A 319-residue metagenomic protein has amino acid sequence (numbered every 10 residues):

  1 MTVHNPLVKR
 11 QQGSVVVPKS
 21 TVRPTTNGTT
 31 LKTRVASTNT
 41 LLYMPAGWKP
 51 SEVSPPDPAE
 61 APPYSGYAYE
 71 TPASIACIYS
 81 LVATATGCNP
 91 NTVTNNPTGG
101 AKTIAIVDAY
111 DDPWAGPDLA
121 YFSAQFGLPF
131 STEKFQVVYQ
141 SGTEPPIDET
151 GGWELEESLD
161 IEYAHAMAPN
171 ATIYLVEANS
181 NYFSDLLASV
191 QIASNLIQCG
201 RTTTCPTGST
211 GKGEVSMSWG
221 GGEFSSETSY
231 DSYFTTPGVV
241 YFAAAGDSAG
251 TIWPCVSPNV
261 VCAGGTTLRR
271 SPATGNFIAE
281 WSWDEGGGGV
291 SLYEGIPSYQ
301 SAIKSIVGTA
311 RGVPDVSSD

Functional and structural regions predicted by a protein language model:
M1-N179, C199-T210, E214, V240: N-terminal zymogen propeptides
M167, A171-D319: Extracellular protease catalytic domains of secreted zymogens
